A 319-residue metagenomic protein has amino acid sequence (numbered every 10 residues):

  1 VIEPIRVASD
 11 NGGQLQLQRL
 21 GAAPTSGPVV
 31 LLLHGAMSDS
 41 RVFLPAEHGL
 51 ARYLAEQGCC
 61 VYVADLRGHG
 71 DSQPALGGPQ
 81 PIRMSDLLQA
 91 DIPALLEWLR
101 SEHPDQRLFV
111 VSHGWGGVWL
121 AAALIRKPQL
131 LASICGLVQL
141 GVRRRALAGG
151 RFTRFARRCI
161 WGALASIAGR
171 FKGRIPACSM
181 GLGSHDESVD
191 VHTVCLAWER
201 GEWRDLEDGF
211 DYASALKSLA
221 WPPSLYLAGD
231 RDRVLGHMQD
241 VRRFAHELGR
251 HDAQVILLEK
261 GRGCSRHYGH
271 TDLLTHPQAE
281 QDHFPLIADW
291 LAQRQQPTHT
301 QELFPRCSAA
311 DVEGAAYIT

Functional and structural regions predicted by a protein language model:
V1-A22: N-terminal cap/lid segment of alpha/beta-hydrolase-fold proteins
A23-G70, P74-A75: Short, surface-exposed "cap/lid" segments of acyl-processing enzymes
D65-H69, R143, G261: Short beta-to-alpha linker loops that shape the active-site pocket of alpha/beta-hydrolase fold enzymes
P81-R100: Alpha/beta-hydrolase active-site loop
D105, V111, W115-W203: Alpha/beta-hydrolase-fold enzymes
Y226-A228: Short beta-strand/loop motif that positions the catalytic acidic residue of the alpha/beta-hydrolase fold
R233-Q239: Conserved alpha/beta-hydrolase "acid-adjacent" motif
Q254-T319: Catalytic active-site module of serine/aspartate enzymes centered on a nucleophile-bearing elbow/loop
